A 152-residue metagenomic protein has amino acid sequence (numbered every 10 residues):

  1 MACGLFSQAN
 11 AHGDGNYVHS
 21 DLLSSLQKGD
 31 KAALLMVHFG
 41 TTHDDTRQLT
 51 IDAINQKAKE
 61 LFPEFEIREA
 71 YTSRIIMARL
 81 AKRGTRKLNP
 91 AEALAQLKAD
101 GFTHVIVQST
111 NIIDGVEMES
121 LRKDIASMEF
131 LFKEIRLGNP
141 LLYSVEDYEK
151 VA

Functional and structural regions predicted by a protein language model:
G4-A152: Extended amphipathic ligand-handling, pore-lining, and cofactor/metal-binding catalytic surfaces
